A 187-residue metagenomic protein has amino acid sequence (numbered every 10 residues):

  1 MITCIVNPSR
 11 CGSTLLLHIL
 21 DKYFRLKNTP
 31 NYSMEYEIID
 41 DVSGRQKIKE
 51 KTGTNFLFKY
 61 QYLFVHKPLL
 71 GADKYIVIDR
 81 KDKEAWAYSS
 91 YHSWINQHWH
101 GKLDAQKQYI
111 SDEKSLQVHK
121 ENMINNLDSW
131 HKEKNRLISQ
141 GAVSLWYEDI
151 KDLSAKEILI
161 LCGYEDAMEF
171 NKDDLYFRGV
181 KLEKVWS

Functional and structural regions predicted by a protein language model:
M1-W94, G179, K184: PAPS-dependent sulfotransferase catalytic domain
T29-N31, Y147, E169: Residue-level detector of family-conserved "landmark" positions at structurally sensitive sites
Q61-A142, Y147-E165: PAPS-dependent sulfotransferase catalytic domain
G163-S187: C-terminal accessory extensions appended to soluble enzyme cores
